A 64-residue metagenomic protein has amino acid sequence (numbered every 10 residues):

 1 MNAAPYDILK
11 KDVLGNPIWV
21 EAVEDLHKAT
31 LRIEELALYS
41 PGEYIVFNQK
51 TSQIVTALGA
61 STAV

Functional and structural regions predicted by a protein language model:
M1-I18: Short aromatic-glycine-(Arg/Gly/Cys) micro-motifs in beta-strand/loop hairpins
A4-D7, T30-E34, Q53-T56: Membrane-topology and secretion signals of cell-surface/extracellular proteins
K11-V13, L26, Q49: Generic structural motif
G15-H27: A short, exposed loop/beta-hairpin motif centered on an aromatic-Gly-Thr core
H27-R32, A63-V64: Short, surface-exposed linear segments at secondary-structure transitions and domain or protein termini
L38-V64: Short, mixed-charge low-complexity intrinsically disordered segments
